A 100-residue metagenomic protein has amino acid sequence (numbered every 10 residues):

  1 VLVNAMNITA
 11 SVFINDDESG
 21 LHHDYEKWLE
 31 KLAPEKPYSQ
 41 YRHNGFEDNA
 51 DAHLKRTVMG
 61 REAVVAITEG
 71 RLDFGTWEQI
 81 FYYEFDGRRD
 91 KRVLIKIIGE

Functional and structural regions predicted by a protein language model:
V1-E100: Active-site histidine-anchored catalytic micro-motif
